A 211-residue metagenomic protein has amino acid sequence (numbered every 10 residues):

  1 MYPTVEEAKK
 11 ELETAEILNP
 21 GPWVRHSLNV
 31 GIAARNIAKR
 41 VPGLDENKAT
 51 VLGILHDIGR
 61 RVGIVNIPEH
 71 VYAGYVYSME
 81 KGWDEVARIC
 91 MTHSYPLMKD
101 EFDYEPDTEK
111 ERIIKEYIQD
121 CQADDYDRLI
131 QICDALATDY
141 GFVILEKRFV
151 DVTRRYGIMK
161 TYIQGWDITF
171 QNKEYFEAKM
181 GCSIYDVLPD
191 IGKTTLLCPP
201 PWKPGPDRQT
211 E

Functional and structural regions predicted by a protein language model:
M1-V5, S27: Conserved N-terminal diphosphate/IPP-binding helix and adjacent helical/loop segment of trans-prenyltransferase domains
V5-P20: Generic N-terminal amphipathic, Lys/Arg-enriched alpha-helix
E13-I17, R40-V152: Divalent metal-dependent catalytic cores for phosphoryl transfer on phosphate-bearing substrates
W23-N36: Conserved, hydrophobic alpha-helical core segments of structured domains
A33-N36, A135, Y175: Alpha-helical scaffold segments in carbohydrate-active enzymes
A73-V76, V143-Y175: Divalent-cation-assisted or electrostatically stabilized phosphate/pyrophosphate-binding catalytic cores
I158-E211: Charged phosphate-binding loop/patch that engages nucleotide di/tri-phosphates or the phosphate backbone of nucleic
